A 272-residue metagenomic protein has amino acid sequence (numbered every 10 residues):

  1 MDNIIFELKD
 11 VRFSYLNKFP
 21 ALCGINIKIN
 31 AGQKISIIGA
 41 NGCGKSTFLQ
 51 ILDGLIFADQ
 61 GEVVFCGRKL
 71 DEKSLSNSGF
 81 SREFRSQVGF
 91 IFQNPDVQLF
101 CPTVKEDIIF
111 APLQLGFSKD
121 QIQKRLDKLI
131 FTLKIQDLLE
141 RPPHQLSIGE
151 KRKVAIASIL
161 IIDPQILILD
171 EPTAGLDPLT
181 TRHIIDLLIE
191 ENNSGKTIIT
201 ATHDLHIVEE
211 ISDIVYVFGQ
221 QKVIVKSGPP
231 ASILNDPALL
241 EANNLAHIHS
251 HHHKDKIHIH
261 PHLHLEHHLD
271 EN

Functional and structural regions predicted by a protein language model:
D53: Helix-to-loop junction immediately C-terminal to a conserved catalytic motif
G61-K73: Conserved ABC transporter NBD signature motif
D120-L138: Conserved ABC ATPase "signature" region
P142-L146: Conserved ABC ATPase signature
L167-D170: Catalytic Walker B motif of ABC-type/P-loop ATPase nucleotide-binding domains
T202-H203: H-loop/switch region of ABC-family ATPase nucleotide-binding domains
K222-N244: Conserved beta-strand-loop-alpha-helix hinge in the C-terminal portion of ABC ATPase nucleotide-binding domains
